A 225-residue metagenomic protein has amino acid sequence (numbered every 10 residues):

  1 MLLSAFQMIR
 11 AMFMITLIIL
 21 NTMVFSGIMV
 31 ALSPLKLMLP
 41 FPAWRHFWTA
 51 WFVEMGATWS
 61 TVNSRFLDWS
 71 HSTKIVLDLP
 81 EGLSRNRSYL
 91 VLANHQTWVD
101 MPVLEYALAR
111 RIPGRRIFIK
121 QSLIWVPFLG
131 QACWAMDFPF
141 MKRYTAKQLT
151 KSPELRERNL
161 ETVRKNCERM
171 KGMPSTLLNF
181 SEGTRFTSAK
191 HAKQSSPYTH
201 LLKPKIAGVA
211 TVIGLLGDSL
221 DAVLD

Functional and structural regions predicted by a protein language model:
M1-Y89, V103: Membrane-anchoring hydrophobic helices of lipid-metabolizing enzymes
W69-D225: Soluble catalytic domains of membrane acyltransferases
